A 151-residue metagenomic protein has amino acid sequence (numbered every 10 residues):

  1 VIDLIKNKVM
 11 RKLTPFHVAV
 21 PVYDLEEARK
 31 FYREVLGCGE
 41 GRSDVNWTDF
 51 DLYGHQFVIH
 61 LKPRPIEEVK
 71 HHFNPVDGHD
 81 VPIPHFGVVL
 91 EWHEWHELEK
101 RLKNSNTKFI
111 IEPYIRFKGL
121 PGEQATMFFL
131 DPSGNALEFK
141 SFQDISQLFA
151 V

Functional and structural regions predicted by a protein language model:
I2-E27, H85-F86, L90, S141-V151: N-terminal beta-strand motif that seeds the catalytic metal site of vicinal oxygen chelate
L4-K8, E99-V151: Vicinal oxygen chelate
M10, E40, T48-D49, P75-G78 (+1 more regions): Short secondary-structure boundary/capping segments
L13, V45, G122-Q124: Loop/turn position at the start of each blade in beta-propeller repeats
P15-Y23, D51, H72-R101, Q124-L130: Vicinal oxygen chelate
V20-I66: Core segments of cupin and vicinal oxygen chelate
K30, E34, H96-N104: Replace "anionic and nucleotidyl ligands
G39, E68-F73, L148-V151: A short, polar/proline- and glycine-enriched secondary-structure boundary/capping micro-motif
